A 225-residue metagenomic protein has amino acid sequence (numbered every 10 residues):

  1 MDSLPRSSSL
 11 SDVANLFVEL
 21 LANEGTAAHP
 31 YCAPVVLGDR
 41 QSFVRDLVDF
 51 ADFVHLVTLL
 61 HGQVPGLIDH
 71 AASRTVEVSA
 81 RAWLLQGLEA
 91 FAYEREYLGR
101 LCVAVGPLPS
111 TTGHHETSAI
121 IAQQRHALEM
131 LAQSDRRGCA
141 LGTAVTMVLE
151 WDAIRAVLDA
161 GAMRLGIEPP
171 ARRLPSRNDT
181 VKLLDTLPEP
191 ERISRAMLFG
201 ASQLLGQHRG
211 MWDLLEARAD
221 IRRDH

Functional and structural regions predicted by a protein language model:
D2-L37, H115, A119-I120: Acidic, low-complexity proline/glycine-rich segments
D2-S3, E191-H225: Acidic, carboxylate-rich catalytic segments that either coordinate divalent cations
R6-L16, R40-A51, S134-R136, A160 (+2 more regions): Short, charged, low-complexity loops and linkers
A22-P30, L37-T75, M130-S134, G138-R155 (+1 more regions): Alpha-helical bundle segments that constitute or directly flank the non-heme di-iron/ferroxidase center
F50, L84-G87, L141-A144, S194-A201: Hydrophobic packing residues in well-ordered alpha-helices of helical domains and bundles
I68-T75, V105, A162, A219: Secondary-structure edge/capping motif, primarily at the C-terminal ends of alpha-helices and the immediately following
S79-S176: Active-site-proximal alpha-helical scaffolds that flank and shape metal-associated catalytic sites
P175-L198: Accessory, usually C-terminal, subdomains that scaffold auxiliary metal cofactors
